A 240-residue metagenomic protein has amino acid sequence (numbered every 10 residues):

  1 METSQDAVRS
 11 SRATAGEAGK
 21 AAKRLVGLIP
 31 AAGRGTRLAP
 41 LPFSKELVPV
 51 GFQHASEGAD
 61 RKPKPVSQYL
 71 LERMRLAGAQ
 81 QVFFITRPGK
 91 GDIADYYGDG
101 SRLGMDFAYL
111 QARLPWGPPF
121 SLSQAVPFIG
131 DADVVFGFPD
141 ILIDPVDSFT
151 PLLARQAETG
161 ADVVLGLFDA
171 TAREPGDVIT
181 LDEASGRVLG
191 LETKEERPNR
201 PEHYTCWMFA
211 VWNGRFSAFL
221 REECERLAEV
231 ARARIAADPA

Functional and structural regions predicted by a protein language model:
E2-I93, M105-F107, A112, S148: N-terminal glycine-rich phosphate-binding loop and ensuing alpha1 helix
V26, I93-A94, S101-E183, R221: Conserved beta-loop-beta/alpha segment of the NTase-like Rossmann-fold superfamily that binds/positions NTPs
P30, F138-P139, W212-N213: A secondary-structure boundary/capping signal
P49, L167, T180, A210-N213: Short, well-ordered beta-strand micro-motif
P88, D144, V211-W212: A conserved hydrophobic position in a structured secondary element of the catalytic/binding core that shapes
T150, A157, S185-A240: Catalytic-core segments of class I nucleotidyltransferases/pyrophosphorylases that form NMP-activated intermediates
